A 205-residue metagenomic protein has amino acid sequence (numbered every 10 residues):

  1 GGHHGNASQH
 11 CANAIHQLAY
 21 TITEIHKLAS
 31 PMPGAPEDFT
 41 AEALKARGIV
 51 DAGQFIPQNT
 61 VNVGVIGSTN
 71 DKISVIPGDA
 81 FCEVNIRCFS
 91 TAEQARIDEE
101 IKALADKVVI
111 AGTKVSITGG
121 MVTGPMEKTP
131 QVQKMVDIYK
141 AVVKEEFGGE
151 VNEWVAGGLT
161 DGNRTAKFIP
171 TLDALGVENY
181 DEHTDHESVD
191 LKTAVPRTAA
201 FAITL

Functional and structural regions predicted by a protein language model:
G1-L205: Metal-dependent amide/peptide-bond hydrolase catalytic core, centered on the "pita-bread" metallohydrolase fold
